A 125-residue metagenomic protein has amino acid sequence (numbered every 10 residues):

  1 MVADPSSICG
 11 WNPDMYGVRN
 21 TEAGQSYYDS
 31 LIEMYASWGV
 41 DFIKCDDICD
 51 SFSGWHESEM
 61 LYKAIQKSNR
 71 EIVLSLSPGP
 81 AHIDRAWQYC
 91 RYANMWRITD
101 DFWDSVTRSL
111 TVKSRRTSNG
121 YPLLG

Functional and structural regions predicted by a protein language model:
M1, G54-S58, Y62, S77 (+1 more regions): Short, solvent-exposed loop/turn and secondary-structure capping segments
M1-W38, F42, D47: Active-site-adjacent "subsite" loops/lids of carbohydrate-active enzymes
D4, R19, E71-G125: Glycan-recognition surfaces
N20-G24, I48-H56, P80-I83: Acidic-and-aromatic substrate-binding clefts and catalytic sites of carbohydrate-active enzymes
S30-M34, H56-K63, K67: Alpha-helical scaffolding segments of alpha/beta enzyme cores, especially the outer helices of TIM-barrel or partial
S37-I43, K67-V73, Y92-A93: Loop/turn elements at helix/coil->beta-strand transitions in domains of secreted/extracellular proteins
G39, K44-C49, P78-P80, D100-F102: Short, flexible loop/turn elements at secondary-structure junctions
C49, Q66, M95-I98: Short, surface-exposed linear patches
